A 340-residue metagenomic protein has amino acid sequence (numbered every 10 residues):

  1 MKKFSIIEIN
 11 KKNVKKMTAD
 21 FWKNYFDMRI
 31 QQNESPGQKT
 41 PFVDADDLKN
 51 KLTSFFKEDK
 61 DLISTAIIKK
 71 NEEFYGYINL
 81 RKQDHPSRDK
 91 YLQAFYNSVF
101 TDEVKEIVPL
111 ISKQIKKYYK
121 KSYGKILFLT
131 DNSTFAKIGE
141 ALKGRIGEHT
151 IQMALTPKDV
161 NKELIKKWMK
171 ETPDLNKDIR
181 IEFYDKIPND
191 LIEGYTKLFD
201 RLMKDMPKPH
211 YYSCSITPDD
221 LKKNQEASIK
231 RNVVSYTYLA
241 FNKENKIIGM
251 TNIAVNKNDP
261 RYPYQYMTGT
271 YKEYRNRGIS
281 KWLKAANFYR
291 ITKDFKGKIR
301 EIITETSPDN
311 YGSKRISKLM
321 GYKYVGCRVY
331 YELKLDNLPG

Functional and structural regions predicted by a protein language model:
M1-L52, D174-D220: Short amphipathic alpha-helix that is part of the acyltransferase structural core
K2-N10, S98-N189, R328-L333: Acyl-donor-binding surface of acyltransferase catalytic domains
I9-W22, F26-D131, F241-K243, I247-Y271 (+1 more regions): Conserved donor-binding loop and adjoining core beta-sheet/short helix segment in diverse acyl/aminoacyl transferases
I67-K69, E182, Y238-F241, E301-S307: Extended hydrophobic secondary-structure segments that form protein cores and membrane-embedded regions
S98-V99, K125-F135, Y271-R275, E301-K314 (+2 more regions): Conserved beta-strand-loop-alpha-helix junction that forms the acyl-donor binding cleft
E140-K162, Y236, Y266, A285 (+1 more regions): Active-site/acyl-donor-binding loops of N-acyltransferases
R180, T196, M206-R275, G326-P339: Glycine/serine-rich loop-strand microenvironments at binding/catalytic pocket rims
T268-D294: C-terminal hydrophobic structural anchor segments that stabilize assembly/packing rather than catalytic chemistry
